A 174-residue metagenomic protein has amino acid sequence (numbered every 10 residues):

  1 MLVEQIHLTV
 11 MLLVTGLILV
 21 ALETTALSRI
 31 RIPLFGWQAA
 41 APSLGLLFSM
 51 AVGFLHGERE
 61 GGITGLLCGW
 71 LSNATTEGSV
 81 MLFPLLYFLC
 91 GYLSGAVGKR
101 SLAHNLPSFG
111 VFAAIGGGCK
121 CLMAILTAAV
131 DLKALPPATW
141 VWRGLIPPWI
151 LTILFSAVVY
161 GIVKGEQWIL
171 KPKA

Functional and structural regions predicted by a protein language model:
M1-A174: Terminal, non-globular segments
